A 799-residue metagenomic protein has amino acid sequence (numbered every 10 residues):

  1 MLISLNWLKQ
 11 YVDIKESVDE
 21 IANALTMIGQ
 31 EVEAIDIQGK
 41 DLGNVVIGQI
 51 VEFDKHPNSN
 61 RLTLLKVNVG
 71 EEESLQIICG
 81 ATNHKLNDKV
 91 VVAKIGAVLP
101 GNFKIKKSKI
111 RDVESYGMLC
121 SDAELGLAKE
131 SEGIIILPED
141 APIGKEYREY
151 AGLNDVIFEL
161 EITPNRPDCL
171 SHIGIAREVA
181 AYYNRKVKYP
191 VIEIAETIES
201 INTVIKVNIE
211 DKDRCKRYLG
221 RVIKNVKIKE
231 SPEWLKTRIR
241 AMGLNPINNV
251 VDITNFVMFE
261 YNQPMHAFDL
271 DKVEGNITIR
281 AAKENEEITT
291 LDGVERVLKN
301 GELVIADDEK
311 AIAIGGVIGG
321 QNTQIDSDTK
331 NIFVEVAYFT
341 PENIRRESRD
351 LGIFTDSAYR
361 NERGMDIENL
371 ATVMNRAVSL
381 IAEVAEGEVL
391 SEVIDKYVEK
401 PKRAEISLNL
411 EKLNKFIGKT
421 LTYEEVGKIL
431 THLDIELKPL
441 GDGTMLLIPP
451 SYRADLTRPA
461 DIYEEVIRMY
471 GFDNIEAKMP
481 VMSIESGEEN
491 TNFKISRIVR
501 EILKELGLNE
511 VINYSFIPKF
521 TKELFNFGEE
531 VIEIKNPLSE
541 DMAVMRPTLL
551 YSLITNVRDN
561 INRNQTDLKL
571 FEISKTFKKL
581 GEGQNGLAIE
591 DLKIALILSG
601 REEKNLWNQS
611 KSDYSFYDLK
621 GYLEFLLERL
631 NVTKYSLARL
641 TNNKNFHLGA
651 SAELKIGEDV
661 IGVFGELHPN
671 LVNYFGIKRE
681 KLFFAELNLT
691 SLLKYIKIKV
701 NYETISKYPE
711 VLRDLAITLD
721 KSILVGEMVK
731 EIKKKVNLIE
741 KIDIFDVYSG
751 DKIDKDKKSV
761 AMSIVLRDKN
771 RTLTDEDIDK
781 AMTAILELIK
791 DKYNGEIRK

Functional and structural regions predicted by a protein language model:
M1-E199, F333, D350-G352, D356 (+4 more regions): Phosphate-backbone binding interfaces of nucleic-acid-interacting proteins
L2, H432-I435, P459, N513 (+3 more regions): A carboxyl-terminal module marker
L2-L8, D155-T163, K216-K224, D356-G364 (+8 more regions): Short, hydrophobic beta-strand segments
L5, T63, Y183, K188-E286: Glycine/proline-enriched, intrinsically flexible loops and inter-domain linkers
I47-I78, T237, N248, T254-N322: Conserved mixed alpha/beta core segments that line enzyme active sites in large multi-domain catalysts
R111-E124, S131-I136, R148-E149, V156 (+4 more regions): Mobile "lid/hinge" segments at catalytic clefts and subdomain interfaces of large enzymes
Y183-I209, A385-L413, T420: Terminal amphipathic helices with adjacent charged low-complexity linkers/tails
I406-L410, N414-L568, R713, V765-R767 (+1 more regions): Extended, well-folded interaction surfaces typified by the phenylalanyl-tRNA synthetase beta subunit core
